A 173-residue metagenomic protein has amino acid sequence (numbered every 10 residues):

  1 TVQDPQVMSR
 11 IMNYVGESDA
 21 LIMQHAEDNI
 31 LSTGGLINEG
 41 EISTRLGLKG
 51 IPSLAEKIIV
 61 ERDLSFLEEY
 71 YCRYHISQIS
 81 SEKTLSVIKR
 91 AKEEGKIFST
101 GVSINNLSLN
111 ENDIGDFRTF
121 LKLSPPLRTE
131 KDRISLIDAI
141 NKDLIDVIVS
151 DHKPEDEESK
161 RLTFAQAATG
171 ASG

Functional and structural regions predicted by a protein language model:
V2-I148: Histidine/acidic residue-rich metal-binding segments in metalloenzymes
N38-G40, R161-A168: Short, surface-exposed, charged loop/turn segments at secondary-structure junctions
E56-K57, Q166-G173: Gly/Ser/Thr-rich active-site loops/lids in small-molecule metabolic enzymes that frequently grip phosphoryl groups
I114-F120, E157-F164: Short acidic (Asp/Glu) and glycine-rich catalytic loops that position anionic groups and cofactors
S150-E157, G173: Active-site anion/phosphate-binding pocket segments in diverse small-molecule metabolic enzymes
